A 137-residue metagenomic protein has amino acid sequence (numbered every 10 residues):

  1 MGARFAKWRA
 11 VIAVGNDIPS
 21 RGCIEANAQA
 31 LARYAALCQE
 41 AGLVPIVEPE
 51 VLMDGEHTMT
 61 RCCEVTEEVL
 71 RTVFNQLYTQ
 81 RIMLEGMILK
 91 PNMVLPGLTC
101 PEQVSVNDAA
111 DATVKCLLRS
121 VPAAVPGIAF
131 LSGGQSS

Functional and structural regions predicted by a protein language model:
M1-F5, N27-L43, V69-Q80, A110-R119: Structured alpha-helical segments in the cores of large, soluble enzyme domains
M1-I12, D17: Long, hydrophobic/aromatic-enriched structural stretches that serve as scaffold segments
W8, V47, L89: Conserved, mostly hydrophobic/aromatic
A10-A13, E50-L52, N92-V94, G133-Q135: Short, ordered loop/turn segments at secondary-structure junctions
A13-A28, D54-V65, L95-V106: Glycine-rich tight-turn/loop motif centered on a GG-T
L31, V44-P45, P49-T58, C62-V65 (+1 more regions): Conserved anion-binding
A41-P45, Q80-M87, A123-P126: Short, structured loop/turn "capping" segments at alpha-beta junctions
R81-I82, N92-S137: Catalytic-face loop-and-helix region of soluble metabolic enzyme cores
